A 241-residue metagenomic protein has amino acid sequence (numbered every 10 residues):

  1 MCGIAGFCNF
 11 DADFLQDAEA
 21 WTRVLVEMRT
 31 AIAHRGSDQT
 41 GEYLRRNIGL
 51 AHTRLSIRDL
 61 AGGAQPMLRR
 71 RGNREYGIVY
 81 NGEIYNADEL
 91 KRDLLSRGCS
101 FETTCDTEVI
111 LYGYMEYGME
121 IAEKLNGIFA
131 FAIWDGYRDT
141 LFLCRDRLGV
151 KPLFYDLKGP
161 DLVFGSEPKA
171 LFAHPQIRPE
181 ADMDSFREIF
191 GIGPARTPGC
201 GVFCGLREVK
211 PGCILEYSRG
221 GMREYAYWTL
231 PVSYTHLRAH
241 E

Functional and structural regions predicted by a protein language model:
M1-R238: Cysteine-centered catalytic environments shared across enzyme families
E241: A short, basic/aromatic helix-end/turn motif that makes direct DNA contacts
